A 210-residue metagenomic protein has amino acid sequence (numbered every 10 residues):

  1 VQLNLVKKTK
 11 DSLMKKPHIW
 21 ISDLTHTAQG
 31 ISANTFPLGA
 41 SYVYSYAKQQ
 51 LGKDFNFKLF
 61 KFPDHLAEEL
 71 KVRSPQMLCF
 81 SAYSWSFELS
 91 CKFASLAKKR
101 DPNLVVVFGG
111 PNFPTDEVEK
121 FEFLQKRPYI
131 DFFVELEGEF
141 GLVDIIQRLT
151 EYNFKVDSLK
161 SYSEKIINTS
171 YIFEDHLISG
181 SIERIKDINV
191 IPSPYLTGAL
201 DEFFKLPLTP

Functional and structural regions predicted by a protein language model:
V1-L13: Short, Lys/Arg-enriched N-terminal segments with co-localized hydrophobic residues within the first ~10-30 amino acids
K7, A28, T150: Phosphate/nucleotide-binding beta-alpha loop and adjacent structural elements of enzyme active sites
K16, P37, S163-I166: A structure-centric signal for secondary-structure junctions around beta-strands
P17-G30, M77: Nucleotide-activated donor-dependent transferases that construct or modify glycoconjugates
A28-A40: Glycine- and acidic-residue-enriched helix-capping/strand-helix junction motifs
V43-Q49: A short, N-terminal amphipathic alpha-helix
Y46, D54-R184: Glycine-rich beta-alpha loop elements in corrinoid/cobalamin-binding modules across cobalamin-dependent enzymes
N189-V190, P194-P210: Radical SAM [4Fe-4S] cluster-binding motif and immediate context
